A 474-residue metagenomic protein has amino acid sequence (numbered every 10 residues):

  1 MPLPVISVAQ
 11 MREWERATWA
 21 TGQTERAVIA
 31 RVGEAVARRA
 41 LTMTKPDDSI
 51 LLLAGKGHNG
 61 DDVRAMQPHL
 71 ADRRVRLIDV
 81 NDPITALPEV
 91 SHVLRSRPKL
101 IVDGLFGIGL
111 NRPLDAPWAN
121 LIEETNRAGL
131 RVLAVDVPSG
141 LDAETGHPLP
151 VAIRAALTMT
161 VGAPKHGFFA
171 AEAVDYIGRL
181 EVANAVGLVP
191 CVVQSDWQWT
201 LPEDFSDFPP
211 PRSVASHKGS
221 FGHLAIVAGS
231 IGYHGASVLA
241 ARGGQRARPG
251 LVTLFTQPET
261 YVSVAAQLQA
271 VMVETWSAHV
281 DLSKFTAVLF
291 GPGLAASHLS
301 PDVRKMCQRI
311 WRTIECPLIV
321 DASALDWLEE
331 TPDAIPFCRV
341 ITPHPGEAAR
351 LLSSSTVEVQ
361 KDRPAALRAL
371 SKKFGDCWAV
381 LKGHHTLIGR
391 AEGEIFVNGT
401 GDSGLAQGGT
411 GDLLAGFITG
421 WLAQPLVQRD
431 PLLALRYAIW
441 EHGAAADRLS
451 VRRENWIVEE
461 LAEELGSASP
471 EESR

Functional and structural regions predicted by a protein language model:
M1-H69, R73-R74, D79, F168-A322 (+2 more regions): Small-residue (G/A/S/T)-rich helix-start motifs and N-terminal tracts that mark the onset
M43-P46, L94-K99, A128, S283-K284: Glycine-rich phosphate-binding loop signature in dinucleotide/nucleotide-binding domains
N81-L94, R112, F205-F208: Glycine-rich oxoanion-binding loops at beta->alpha junctions
D82-L87, S139-A143, H166, A324-W327: Short acidic loop-to-helix transition motifs that present clustered carboxylates
T85-R97, E274-L282: Short acidic low-complexity segments
P98-L100, L105-W197: Internal gly/pro-rich beta-alpha loop/helix module that stabilizes soluble enzyme cofactors or their anionic handles
